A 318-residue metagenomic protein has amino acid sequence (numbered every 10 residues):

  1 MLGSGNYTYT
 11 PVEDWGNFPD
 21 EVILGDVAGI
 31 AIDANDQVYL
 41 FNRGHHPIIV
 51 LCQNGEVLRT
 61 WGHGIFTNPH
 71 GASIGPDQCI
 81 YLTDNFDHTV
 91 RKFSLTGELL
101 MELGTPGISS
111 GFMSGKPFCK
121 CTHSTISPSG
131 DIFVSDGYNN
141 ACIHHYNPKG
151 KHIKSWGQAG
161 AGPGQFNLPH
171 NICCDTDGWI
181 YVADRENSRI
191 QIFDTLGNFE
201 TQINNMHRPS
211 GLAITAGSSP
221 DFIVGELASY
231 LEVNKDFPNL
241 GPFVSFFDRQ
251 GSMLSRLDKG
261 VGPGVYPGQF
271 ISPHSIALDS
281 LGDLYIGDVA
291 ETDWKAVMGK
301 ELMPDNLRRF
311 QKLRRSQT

Functional and structural regions predicted by a protein language model:
M1-T318: Eukaryotic scaffold repeat domains enriched in small/polar residues
